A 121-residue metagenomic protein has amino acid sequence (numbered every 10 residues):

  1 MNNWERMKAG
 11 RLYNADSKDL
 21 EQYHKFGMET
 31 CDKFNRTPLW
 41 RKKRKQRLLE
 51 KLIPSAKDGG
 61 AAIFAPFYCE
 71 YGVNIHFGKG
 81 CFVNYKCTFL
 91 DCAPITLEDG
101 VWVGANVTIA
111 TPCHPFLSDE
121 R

Functional and structural regions predicted by a protein language model:
M1-G60: Terminal amphipathic alpha-helical/low-complexity segments used for targeting or macromolecular assembly
F67-F77, F82-R121: Flexible, glycine/small-residue-enriched loop-and-beta-strand segment within the central core of proteins
